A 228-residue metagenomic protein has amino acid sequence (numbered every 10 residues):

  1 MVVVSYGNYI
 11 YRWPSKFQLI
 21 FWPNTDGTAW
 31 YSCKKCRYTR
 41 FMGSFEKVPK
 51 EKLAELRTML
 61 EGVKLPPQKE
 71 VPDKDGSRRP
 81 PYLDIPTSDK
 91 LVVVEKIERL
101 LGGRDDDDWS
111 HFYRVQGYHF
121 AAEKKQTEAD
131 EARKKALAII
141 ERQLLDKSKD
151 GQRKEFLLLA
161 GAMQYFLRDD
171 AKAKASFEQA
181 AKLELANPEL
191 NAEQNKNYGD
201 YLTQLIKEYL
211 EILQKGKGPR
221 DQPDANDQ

Functional and structural regions predicted by a protein language model:
M1-T58: N-terminal cysteine/histidine-rich coordination modules
A54-K124, G151-F166, D200-E211: Amphipathic alpha-helical repeat scaffolds of TPR domains
V94-L101, I139-K147, L183-N187: Alpha-helical junction/boundary sensor with strong preference for TPR arrays
K154-N197: Extended alpha-helical scaffolding segments
A186-Q228: Terminal, low-structured helical/coil segments at or just beyond the last alpha-helical repeat
